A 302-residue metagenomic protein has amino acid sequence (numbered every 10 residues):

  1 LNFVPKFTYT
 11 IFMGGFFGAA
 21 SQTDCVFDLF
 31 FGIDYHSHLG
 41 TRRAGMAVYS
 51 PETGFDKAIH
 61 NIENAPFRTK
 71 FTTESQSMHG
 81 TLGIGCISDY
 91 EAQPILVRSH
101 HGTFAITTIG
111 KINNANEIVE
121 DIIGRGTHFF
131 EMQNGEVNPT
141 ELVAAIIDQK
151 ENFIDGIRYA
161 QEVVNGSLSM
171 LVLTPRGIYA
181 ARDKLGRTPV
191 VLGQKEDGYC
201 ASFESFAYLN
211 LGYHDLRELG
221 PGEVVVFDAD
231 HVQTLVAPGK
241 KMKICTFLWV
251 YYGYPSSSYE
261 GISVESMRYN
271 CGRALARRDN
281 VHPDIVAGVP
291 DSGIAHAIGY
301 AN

Functional and structural regions predicted by a protein language model:
N2, K6-Y9: Short, positively charged and aromatic/hydrophobic N-terminal segments
Y9-P221, V226-D284, V289: Conserved short alpha-helical segments that host acidic/polar catalytic motifs at enzyme active sites
I294-N302: Carboxylate/His-rich catalytic cores and anion/metal-binding grooves
